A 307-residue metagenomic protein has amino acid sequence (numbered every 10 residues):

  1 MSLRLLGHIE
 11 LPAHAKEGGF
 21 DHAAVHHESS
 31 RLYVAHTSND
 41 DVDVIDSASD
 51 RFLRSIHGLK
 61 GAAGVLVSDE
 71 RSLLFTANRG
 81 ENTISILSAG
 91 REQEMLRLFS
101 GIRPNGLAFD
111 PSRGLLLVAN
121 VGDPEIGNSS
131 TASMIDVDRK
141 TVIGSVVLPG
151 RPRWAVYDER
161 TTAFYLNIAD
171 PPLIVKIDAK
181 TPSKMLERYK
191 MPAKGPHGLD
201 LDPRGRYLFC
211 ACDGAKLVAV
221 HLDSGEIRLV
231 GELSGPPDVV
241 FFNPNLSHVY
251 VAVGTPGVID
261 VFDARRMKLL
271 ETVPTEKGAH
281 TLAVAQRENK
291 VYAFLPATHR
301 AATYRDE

Functional and structural regions predicted by a protein language model:
M1-E307: Predominantly soluble domains enriched in secretory-pathway, periplasmic, or organellar proteins
